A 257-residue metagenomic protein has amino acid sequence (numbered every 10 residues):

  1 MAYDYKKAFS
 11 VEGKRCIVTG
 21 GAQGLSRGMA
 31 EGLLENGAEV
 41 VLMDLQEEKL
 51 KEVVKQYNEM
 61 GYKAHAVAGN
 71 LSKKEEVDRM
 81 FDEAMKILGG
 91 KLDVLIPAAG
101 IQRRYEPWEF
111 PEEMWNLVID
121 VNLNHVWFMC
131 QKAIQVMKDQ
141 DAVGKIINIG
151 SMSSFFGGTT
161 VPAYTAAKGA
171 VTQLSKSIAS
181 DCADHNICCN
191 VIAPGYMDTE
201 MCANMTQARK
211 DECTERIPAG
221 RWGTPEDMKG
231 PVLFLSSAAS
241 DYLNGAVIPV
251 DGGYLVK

Functional and structural regions predicted by a protein language model:
A2-K7, F156, L233, N244-K257: Short C-terminal tail/terminal secondary-structure segment of NAD(P)H-dependent dehydrogenase/reductase domains
F9-V41: Canonical Rossmann dinucleotide-binding motif of NAD(H)/NADP(H)-dependent dehydrogenases/reductases, specifically
V77, E106-P107, P111-I119, C202 (+1 more regions): Substrate-binding pocket helix/loop in short-chain dehydrogenase/reductase
I96, A183-C188, L243-G245: Short, small/polar-rich loop/turn modules that mediate ligand/substrate recognition or access, typified
C130, A167, S175: Active-site helix of classical SDR
Q135, S180-D184, D241: Alpha-helical segment proximal to the catalytic Tyr-Lys
S151: Residue(s) in the substrate-gating loop at a strand-loop-helix junction that position the organic substrate next
